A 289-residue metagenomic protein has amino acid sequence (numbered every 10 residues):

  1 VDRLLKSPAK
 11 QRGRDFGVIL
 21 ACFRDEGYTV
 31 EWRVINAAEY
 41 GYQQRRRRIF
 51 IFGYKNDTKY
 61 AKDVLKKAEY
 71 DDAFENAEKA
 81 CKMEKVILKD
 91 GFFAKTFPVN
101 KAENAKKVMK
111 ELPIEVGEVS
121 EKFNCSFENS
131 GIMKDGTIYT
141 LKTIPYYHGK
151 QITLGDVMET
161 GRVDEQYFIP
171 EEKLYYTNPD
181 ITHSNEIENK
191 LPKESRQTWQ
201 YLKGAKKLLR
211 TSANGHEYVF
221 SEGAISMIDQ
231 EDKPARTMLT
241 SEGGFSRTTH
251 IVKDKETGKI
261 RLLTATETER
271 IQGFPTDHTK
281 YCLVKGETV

Functional and structural regions predicted by a protein language model:
V1-Y54: Conserved Class I SAM-dependent methyltransferase catalytic core
R3, T58-K59, F245: Glycine-rich nucleotide phosphate-binding loop and flanking beta-alpha elements of Rossmann-like dinucleotide-binding
K6-A9, K62-D63, T249-H250: Short glycine-/acidic-enriched loop or helix-start segments at secondary-structure transitions that form or flank
Q11, K59-E75, K79-A80, K255-K259 (+1 more regions): Intrinsically disordered, low-complexity coil segments
C22, A80, S126, K190 (+1 more regions): Residues that form generic nucleotide/phosphate-binding pockets
Y42-I144, Q151: Flexible, glycine-/basic-rich loop-and-beta segments that form/coincide with the SAM-dependent methyltransferase
S130-V289: C-terminal target-recognition/interaction regions appended to catalytic cores
